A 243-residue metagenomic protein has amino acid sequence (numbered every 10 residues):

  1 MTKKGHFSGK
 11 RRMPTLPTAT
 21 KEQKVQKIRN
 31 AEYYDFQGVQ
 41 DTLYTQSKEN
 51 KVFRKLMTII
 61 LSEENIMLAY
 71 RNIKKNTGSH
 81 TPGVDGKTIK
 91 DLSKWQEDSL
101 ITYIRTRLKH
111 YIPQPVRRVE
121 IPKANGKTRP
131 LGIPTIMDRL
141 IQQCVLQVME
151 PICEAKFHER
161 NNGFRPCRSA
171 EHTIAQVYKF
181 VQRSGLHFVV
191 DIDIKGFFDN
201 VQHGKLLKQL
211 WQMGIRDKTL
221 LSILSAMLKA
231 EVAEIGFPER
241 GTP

Functional and structural regions predicted by a protein language model:
M1-D98: Non-catalytic, polymerase-adjacent accessory regions of viral genome-replication enzymes
I60-I66, N76-T77, R105-K123: Dynamic "connector" segments at or just before major functional cores
A69-I73, C144, I223-L228: Short alpha-helical scaffolding segments that buttress acidic/His motifs in well-ordered protein cores
T77-D91, Q114-L140, K156-S169, E231-P243: Short, conserved non-catalytic motifs in the polymerase core
D91-P113: Amphipathic alpha-helical blocks
L100, P115, K156-R160, R165-R168 (+1 more regions): Conserved polymerase palm-domain catalytic core
I141-M149: Active/ligand-binding-proximal structured segments within catalytic/core domains that scaffold catalytic residues
